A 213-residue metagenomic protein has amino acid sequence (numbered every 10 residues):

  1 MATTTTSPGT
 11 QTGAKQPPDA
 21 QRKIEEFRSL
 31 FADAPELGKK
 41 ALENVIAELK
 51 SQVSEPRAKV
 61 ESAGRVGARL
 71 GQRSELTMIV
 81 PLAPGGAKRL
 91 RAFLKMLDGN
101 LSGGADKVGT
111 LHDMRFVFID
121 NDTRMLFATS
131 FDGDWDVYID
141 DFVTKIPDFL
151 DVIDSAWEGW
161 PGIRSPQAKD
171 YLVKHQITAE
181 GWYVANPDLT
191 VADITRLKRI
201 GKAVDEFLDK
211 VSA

Functional and structural regions predicted by a protein language model:
A2-R124, G133, V137, S165-A213: Short S/T/G/P-rich N-terminal loop/turn motif that feeds into the first structured element of a domain
R115-E158: Active-site/pore-lining binding-face segments in mid-to-C-terminal subdomains
